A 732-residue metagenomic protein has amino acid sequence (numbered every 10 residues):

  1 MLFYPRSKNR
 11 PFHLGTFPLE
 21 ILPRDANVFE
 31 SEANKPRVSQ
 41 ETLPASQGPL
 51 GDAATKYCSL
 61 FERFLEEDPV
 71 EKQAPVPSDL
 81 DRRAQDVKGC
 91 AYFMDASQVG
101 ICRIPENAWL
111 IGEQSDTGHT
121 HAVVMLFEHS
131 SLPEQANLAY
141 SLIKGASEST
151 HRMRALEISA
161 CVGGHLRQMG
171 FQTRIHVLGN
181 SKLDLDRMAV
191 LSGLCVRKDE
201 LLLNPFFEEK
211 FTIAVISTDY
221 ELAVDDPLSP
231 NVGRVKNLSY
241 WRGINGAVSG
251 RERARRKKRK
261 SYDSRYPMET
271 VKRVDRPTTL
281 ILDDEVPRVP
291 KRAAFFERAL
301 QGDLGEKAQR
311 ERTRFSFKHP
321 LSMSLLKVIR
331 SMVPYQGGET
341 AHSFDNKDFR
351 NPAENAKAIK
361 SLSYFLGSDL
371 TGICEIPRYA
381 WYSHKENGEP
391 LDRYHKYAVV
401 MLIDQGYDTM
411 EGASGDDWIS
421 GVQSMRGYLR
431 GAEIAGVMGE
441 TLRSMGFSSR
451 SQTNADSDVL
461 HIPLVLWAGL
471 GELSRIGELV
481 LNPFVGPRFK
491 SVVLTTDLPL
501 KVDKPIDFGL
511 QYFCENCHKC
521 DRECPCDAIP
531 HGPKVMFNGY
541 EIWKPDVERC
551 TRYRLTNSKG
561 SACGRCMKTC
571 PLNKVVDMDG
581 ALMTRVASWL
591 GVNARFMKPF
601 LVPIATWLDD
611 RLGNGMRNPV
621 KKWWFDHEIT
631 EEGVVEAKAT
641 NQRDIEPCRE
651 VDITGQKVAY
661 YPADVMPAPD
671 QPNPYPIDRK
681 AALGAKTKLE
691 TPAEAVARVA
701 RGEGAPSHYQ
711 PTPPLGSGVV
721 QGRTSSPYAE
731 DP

Functional and structural regions predicted by a protein language model:
M1, P5, P230-R276, V535-P732: Flanking helices and flexible, charged tails adjoining ferredoxin-like Fe-S electron-transfer domains in multi-subunit
M1-S141, N231-M410, G415-D417: Non-catalytic, usually N-terminal nucleic-acid engagement modules in DNA/RNA processing proteins
K8, K35, K56, K72 (+31 more regions): Context-gated lysine
S39, G48, S78, P105 (+17 more regions): Serine/threonine-rich low-complexity intrinsically disordered regions
D52-T55, R197, R475, G722 (+1 more regions): Intrinsically disordered, low-complexity, compositionally biased regions/tails
P69, R167-G170, R174, G337 (+7 more regions): Residue-level signal for secondary-structure boundary elements
S97-K236, K360, D369-V576, G580-G591: Catalytic cores of enzyme domains
